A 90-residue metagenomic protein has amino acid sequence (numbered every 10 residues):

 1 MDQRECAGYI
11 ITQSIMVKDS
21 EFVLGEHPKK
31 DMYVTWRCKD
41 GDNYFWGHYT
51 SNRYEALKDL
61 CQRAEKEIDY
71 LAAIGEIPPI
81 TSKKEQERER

Functional and structural regions predicted by a protein language model:
M1-D2, P28-K29, Q86-E87: Alpha-helical structural signal
M1-M16: Negatively charged, low-complexity tracts enriched in Asp/Glu with abundant Ser/Thr
D19-G47, R63: Short aromatic-glycine-(Arg/Gly/Cys) micro-motifs in beta-strand/loop hairpins
Y49-E67: A short, charged, amphipathic alpha-helix used as a generic interaction element across diverse proteins
K66-I80: Short, mixed-charge low-complexity intrinsically disordered segments
P78-R90: Non-Sec secretion/translocation targeting segments of pathogen effectors
